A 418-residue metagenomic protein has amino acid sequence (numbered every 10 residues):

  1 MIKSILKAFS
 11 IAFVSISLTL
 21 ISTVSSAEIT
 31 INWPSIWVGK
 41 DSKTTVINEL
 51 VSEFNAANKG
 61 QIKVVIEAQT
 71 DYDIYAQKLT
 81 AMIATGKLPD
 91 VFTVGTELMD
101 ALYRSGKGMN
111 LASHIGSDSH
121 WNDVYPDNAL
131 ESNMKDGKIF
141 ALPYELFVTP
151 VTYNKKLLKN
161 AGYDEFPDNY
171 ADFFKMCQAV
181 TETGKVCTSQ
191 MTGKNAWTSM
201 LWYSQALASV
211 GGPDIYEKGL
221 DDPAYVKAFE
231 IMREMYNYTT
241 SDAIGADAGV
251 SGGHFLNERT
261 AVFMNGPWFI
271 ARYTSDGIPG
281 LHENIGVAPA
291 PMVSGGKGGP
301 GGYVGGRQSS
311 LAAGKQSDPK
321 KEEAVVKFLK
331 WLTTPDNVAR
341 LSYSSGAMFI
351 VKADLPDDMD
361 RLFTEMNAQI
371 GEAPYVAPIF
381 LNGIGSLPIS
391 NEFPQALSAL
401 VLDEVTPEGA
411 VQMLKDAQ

Functional and structural regions predicted by a protein language model:
E53, A57-V124, K156-D168, E258-V262 (+2 more regions): Extracytoplasmic "Venus flytrap"/periplasmic binding protein-like
A56, A161, E230, N237-T240 (+1 more regions): Extracytoplasmic/periplasmic substrate-recognition and gating elements
A81, P89-D90, W121-L157, C187-Q190 (+2 more regions): A structural signal for short loop-to-beta-strand junctions that line the ligand-binding cleft of periplasmic/secreted
T96-V148, F174, W202, A224 (+1 more regions): Hinge/lid segment of periplasmic solute-binding proteins
A112-Y125, T192-G193, A208-K227, D276-G280 (+3 more regions): Short, solvent-exposed loop/beta-turn-alpha elements that line the ligand-binding surface or hinge of extracytoplasmic
D136, F140-Y144, T149, F174-E217: Extracytoplasmic/periplasmic solute-binding protein
C177-A179, E217-I244: Glycine-centered hinge/linker elements that transmit conformational signals in sensory and ligand-binding systems
S345-V351, E365-Q418: C-terminal capping/gating helix-and-loop segments adjacent to ligand/active sites or protein-protein/ligand interfaces
